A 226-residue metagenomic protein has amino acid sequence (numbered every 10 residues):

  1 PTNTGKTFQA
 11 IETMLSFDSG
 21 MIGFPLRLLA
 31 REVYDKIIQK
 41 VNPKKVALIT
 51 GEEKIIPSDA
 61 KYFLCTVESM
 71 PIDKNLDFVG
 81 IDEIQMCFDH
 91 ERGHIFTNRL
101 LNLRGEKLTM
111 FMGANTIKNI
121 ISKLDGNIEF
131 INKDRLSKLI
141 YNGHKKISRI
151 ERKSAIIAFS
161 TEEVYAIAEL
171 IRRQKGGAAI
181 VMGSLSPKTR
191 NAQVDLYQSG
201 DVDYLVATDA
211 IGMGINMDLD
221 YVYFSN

Functional and structural regions predicted by a protein language model:
P1-Q9, S122-L124: Walker A/P-loop
Q9-M14, I95, L101-N102, E129-R172: Conserved interdomain hinge at the start of the Helicase C-terminal
D18-V33, T109-M112, R149-Q174, A178-M182: Conserved strand-helix element at the start of the C-terminal RecA-like helicase core
G20, Q85-I140: Post-DEXD/H (motif II) to motif III coupling segment of the RecA-like Helicase ATP-binding lobe
I37-D77: Inter-Walker segment of RecA-like/P-loop motor cores
V67, D82-I84, N226: Walker B catalytic acidic pair
I72-L76, Q85-T97, D209, I215-L219: Conserved ATPase-coupling elements of RecA-like P-loop NTPase cores
Q174-P187, N191-N226: Conserved RecA-like helicase motor core of SF1/SF2 enzymes
